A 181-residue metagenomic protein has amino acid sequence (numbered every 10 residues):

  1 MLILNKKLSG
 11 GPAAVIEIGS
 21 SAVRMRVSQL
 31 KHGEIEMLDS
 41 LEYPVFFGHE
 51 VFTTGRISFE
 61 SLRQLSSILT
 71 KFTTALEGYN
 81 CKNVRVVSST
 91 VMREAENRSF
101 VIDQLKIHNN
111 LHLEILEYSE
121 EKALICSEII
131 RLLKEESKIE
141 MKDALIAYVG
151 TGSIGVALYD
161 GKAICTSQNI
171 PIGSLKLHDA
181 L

Functional and structural regions predicted by a protein language model:
M1-I18, R26-I146, A157-L181: Nucleotide/phosphate-binding catalytic cleft detector across ATP-hydrolyzing and phosphate-transferring enzymes
S21-V23, G152: Conserved Rossmann-like nucleotide-cofactor binding loop
G150-V156: Active-site-adjacent helix-turn-beta-strand microarchitecture at beta-sheet edges that either contains or buttresses
